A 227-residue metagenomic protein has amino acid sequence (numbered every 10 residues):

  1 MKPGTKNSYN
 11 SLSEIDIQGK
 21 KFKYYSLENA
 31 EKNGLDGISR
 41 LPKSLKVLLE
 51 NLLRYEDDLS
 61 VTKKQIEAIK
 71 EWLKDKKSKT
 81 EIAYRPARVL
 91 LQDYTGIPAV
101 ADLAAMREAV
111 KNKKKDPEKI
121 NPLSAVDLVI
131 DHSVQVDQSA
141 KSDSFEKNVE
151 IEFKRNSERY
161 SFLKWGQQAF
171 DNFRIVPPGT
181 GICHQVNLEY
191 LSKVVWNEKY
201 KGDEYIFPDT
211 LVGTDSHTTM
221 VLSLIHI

Functional and structural regions predicted by a protein language model:
P3-E146, E150-I151: N-terminal amphipathic, basic-rich helices that act as targeting or association modules
K77-T80, S161-W165, D215: Membrane-targeting and insertion segments and their boundary/processing signals
A104, D127, D131-Y190: Extended, highly charged
G166-L222: Conserved mixed alpha/beta core segments that line enzyme active sites in large multi-domain catalysts
I225-I227: Conserved small/polar residues in nucleotide/adenosyl-binding loops
